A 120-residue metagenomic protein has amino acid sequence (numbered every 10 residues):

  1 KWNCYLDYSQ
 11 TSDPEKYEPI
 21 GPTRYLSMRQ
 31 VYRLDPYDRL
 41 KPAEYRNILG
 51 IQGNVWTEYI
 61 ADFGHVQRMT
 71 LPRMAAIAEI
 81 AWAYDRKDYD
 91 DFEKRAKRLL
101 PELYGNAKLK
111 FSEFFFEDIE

Functional and structural regions predicted by a protein language model:
K1-E120: Substrate-binding groove of N-acetylhexosamine-processing glycoside hydrolases
